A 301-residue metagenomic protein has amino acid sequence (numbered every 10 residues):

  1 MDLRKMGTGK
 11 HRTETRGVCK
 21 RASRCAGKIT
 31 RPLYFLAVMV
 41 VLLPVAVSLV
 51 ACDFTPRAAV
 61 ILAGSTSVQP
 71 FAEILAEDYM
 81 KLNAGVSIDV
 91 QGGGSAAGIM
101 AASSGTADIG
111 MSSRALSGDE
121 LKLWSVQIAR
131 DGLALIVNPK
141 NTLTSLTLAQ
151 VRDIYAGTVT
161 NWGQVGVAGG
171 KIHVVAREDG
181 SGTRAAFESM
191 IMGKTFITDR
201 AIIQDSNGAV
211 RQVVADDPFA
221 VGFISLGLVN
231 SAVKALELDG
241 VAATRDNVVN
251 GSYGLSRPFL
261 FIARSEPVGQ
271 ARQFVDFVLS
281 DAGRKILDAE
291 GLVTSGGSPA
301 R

Functional and structural regions predicted by a protein language model:
M1-T30: N-terminal secretory signal peptides that target proteins for export/translocation
T30-P32, L143-T144: N-terminal hydrophobic signal/anchor transmembrane helix of membrane proteins
T30-R31, L42, L82: Selective for proline/serine-rich intrinsically disordered segments in cytosolic/nuclear regulatory regions
L36-S48: Bacterial N-terminal signal peptides
C52-R301: Exported/periplasmic ABC-transporter solute-binding proteins
